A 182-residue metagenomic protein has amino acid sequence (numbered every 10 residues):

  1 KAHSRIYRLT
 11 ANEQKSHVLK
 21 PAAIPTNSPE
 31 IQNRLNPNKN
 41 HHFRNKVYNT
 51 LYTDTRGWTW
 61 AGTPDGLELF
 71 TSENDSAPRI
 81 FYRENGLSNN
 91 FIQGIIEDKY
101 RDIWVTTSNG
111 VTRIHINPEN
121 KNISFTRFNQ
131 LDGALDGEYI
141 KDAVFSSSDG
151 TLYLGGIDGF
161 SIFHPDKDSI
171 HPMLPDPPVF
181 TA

Functional and structural regions predicted by a protein language model:
K1-I6: Solenoidal tandem-repeat scaffolds enriched in leucines and small polar residues
R8, E13-H17: Surface-exposed loop/turn elements that mediate protein-protein interactions on large endomembrane-trafficking
N12, T55, E73, K99 (+1 more regions): Short, ordered coil/turn segments that flank beta-strands lining enzyme active or ligand-binding pockets
K20-N49, D65, S76-I96, Y100-A182: Residue-level "micro-hotspots" composed of small/polar
G62: N-terminal/domain-start segments enriched in small and hydrophobic, helix-friendly residues, covering either
